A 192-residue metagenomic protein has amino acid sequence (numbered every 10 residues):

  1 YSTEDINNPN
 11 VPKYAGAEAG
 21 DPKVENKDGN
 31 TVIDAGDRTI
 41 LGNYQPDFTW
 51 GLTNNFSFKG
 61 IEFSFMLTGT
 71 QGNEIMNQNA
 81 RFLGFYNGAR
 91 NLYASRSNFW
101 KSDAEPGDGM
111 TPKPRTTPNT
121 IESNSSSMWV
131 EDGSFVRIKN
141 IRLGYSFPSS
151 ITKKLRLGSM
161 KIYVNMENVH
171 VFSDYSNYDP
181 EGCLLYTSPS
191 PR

Functional and structural regions predicted by a protein language model:
Y1-G42, G84: Conserved small-residue
N8-P9, T70-K161: Extracytoplasmic gating/loop element in the C-terminal half of outer-membrane beta-barrel translocons and assembly
F48-N54, I61, I138-L143: Hydrophobic, lipid-facing positions within transmembrane beta-strands of outer-membrane proteins
T53-N55, R142-S146, N165, R192: Outer-membrane beta-barrel architecture
G60-F65, S150-I151: Repeated loop/turn-to-beta-strand initiation elements of outer-membrane beta-barrel proteins
F65, I162-V164: Membrane-embedded beta-strand positions of outer-membrane beta-barrel proteins
A80-A89, Y175-L185: Flexible, surface-exposed loop regions and adjacent strand-edge segments of Gram-negative outer-membrane beta-barrel
Y186-P191: Conserved small/polar residues in nucleotide/adenosyl-binding loops
